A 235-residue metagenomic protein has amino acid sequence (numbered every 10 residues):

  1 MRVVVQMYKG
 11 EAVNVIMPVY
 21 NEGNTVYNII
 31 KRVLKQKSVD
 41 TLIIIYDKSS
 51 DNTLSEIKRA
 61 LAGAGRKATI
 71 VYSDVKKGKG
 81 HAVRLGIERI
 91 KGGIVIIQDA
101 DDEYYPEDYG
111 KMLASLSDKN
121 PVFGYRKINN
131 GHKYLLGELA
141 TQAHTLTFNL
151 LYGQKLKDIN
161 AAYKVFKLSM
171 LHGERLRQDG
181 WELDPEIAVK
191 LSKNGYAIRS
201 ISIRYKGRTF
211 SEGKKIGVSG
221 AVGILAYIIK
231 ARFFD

Functional and structural regions predicted by a protein language model:
M1-A12, N24, N28, L151-G153 (+1 more regions): Hydrophobic helical membrane-anchoring modules
G10-V13, L34-I44, A68-T69: Short loop->beta transition adjacent to catalytic acidic/histidine clusters or analogous donor-positioning motifs
N21-K35: Short, well-formed alpha-helical segments that are part of the catalytic scaffolds of diverse glycosyltransferases
N24-N28, D51-A60: Acidic helix N-cap motif at the loop->helix transition within catalytic regions of sugar-transfer enzymes
D40-T41, L54-R89: Conserved donor nucleotide-binding strand/loop of the catalytic core
Y46-S55, D102: A conserved acidic beta->alpha catalytic loop
D74-R89, P106-W181, G207-V218, V222-I224: Acceptor/aglycone-binding surface of glycosyltransferases and processive sugar-polymer synthases
V95: Short aromatic/hydrophobic "clamp" motif used to bind/position activated sugar donors
